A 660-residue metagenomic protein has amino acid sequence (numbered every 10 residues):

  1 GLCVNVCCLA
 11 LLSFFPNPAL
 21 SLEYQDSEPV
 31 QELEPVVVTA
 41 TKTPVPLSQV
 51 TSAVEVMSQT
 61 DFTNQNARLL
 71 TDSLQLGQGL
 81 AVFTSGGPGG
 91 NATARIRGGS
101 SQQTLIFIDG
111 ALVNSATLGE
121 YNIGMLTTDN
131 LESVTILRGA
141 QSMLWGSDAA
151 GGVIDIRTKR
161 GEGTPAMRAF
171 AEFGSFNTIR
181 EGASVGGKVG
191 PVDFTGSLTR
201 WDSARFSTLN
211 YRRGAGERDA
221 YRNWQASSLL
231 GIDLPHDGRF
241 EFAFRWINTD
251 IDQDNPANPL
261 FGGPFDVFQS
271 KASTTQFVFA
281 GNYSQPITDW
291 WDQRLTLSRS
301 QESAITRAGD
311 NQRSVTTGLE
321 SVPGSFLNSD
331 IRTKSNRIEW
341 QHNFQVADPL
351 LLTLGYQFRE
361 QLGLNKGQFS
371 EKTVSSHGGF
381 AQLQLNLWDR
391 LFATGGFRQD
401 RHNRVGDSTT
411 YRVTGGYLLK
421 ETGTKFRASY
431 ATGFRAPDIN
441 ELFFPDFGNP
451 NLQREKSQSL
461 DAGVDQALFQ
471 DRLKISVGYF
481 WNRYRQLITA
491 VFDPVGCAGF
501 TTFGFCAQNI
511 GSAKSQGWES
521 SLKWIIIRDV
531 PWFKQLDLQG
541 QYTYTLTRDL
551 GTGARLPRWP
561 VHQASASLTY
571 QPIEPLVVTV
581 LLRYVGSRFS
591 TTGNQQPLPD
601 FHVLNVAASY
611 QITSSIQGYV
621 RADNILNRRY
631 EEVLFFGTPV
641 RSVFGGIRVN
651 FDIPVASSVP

Functional and structural regions predicted by a protein language model:
C7, G186-V189, I232-P235, F426-A428 (+3 more regions): Conserved C-terminal beta-signal and adjacent last beta-strands/turns of outer-membrane beta-barrel proteins
L70-S73, G90-R95, F107, Y121-T127 (+3 more regions): N-terminal periplasmic accessory domains that precede and gate Gram-negative outer-membrane beta-barrel machines
T71, Q75-S115, E132: Extracytoplasmic beta-strand/coil segments of soluble accessory domains associated with Gram-negative outer-membrane
A111-R138, D446: Short acidic/polar hinge/loop motifs at secondary-structure boundaries that mediate gating or recognition
F173-D202, R213-I251, K271-W290, V346-L352: Transmembrane beta-barrel wall of Gram-negative outer-membrane proteins
P235, R245, Q345-T353, Q357-N482 (+3 more regions): Structural signature of Gram-negative outer-membrane beta-barrels, strongest in the C-terminal barrel of TonB-dependent
L260, P264-P286, I331-T333, K425 (+5 more regions): Outer-membrane beta-barrel signature, preferentially recognizing the C-terminal barrel domain of Gram-negative
L352-T353, N386-A393, Y479-R483, C506-R588 (+1 more regions): Gram-negative outer-membrane beta-barrel transporters
